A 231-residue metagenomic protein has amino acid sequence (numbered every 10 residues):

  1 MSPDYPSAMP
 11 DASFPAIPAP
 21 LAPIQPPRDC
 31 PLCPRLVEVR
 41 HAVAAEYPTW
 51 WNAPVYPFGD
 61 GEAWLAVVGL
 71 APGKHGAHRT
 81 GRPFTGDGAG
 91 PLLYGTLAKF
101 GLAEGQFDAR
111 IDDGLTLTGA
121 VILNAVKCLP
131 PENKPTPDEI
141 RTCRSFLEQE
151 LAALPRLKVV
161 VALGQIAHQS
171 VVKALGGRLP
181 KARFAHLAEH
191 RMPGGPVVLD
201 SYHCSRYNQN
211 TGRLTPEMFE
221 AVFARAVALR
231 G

Functional and structural regions predicted by a protein language model:
M1-S13: N-terminal amphipathic/basic-hydrophobic helices that include classical n-h-c signal peptides and signal-anchor
F14-A188, M192-R230: A polyanion-binding, active-site-adjacent surface
